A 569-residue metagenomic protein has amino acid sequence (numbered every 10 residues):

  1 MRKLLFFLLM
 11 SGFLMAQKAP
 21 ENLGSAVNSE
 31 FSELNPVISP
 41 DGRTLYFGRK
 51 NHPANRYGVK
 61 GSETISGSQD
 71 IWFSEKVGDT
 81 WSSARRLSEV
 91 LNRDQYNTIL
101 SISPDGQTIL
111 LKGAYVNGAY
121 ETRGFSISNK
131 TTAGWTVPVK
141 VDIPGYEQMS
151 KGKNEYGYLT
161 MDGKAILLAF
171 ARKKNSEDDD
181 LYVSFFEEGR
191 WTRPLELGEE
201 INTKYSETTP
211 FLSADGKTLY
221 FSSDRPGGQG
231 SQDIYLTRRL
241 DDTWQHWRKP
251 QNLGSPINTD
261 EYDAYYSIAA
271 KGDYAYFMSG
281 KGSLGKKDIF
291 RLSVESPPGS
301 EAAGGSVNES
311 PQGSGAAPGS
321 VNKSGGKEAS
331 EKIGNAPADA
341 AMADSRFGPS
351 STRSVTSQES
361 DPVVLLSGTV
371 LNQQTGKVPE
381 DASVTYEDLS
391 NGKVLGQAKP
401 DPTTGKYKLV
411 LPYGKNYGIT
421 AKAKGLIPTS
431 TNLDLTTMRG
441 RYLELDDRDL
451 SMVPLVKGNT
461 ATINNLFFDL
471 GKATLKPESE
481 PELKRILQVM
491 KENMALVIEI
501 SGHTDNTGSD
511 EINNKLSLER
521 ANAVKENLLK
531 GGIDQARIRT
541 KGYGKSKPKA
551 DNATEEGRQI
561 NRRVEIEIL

Functional and structural regions predicted by a protein language model:
Q17-P318, N322-S367: Short, conserved micro-motifs composed of acidic
D178, Q374-N391: Short, ordered, surface-exposed loop/turn motifs in non-cytosolic proteins
S223, G228, S501-L569: Periplasmic OmpA-like peptidoglycan-binding domain that tethers envelope proteins to the cell wall
V364-G376, V384, G405, L450: A short, amphipathic beta-strand motif
L389-K406: Short, acidic Ser/Thr/Gly-rich low-complexity loop/linker segments typical of extracellular and cell-surface proteins
G405, K415-G425: A short, solvent-exposed beta-strand micro-motif common in secreted/extracellular proteins
K424-D449: Structured interaction patches on ligand/partner-binding surfaces of diverse proteins
L455-L496, T504-K515, A536: Short, solvent-exposed beta-strand/turn patches at coil↔beta or beta↔helix junctions that act as interaction loops
